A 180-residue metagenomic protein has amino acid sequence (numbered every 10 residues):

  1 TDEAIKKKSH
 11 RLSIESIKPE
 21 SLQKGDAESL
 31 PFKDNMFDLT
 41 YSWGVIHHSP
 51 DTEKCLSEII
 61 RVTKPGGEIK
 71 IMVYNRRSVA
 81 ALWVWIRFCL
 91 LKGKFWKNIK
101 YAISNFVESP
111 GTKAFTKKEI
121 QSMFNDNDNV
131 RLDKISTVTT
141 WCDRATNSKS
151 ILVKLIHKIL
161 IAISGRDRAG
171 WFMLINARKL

Functional and structural regions predicted by a protein language model:
T1-S29: Class I SAM-dependent methyltransferase SAM/SAH-binding core
E3, S49-K54: Short N-terminal helix/helix-N-cap motif within the alpha/beta-hydrolase-1
E28-L39: A short acidic, Gly/Pro-enriched loop at the edge of an enzyme's catalytic core that lines a small-molecule cofactor
D38-D51: A short SAM/SAH-binding and catalytic strip from SAM-dependent methyltransferases
P50, K64, N125: Short conserved AdoMet
E53-E68: A short glycine-rich, Lys/Arg-flanked "PGG" loop and its adjoining helix->strand segment in the class I
E68-K97: Conserved class I S-adenosyl-L-methionine
R87-L91, W96-K100, E108-M123, D128-L180: A C-terminal cap/extension of S-adenosyl-L-methionine-dependent methyltransferases that defines the acceptor-substrate
